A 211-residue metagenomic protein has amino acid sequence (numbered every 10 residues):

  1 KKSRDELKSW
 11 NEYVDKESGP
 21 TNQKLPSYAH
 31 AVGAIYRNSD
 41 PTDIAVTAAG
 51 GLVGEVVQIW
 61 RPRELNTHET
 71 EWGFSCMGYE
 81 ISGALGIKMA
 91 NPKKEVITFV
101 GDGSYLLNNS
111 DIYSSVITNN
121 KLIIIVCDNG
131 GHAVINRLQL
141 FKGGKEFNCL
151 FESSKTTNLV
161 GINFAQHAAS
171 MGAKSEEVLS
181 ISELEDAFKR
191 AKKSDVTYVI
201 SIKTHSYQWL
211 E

Functional and structural regions predicted by a protein language model:
K1-S3: Terminal amphipathic helices with adjacent charged low-complexity linkers/tails
E6-S82, I87: Active-site diphosphate/adenylate-binding microenvironment
G54-E55, I59-E211: Thiamine diphosphate
